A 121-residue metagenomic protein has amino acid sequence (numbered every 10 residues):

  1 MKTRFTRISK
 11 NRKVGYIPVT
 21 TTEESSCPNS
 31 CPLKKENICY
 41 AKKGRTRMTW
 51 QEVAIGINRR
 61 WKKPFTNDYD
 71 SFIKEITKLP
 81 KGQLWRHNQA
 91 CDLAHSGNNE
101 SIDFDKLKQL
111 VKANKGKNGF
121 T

Functional and structural regions predicted by a protein language model:
M1-F120: Class I S-adenosyl-L-methionine
